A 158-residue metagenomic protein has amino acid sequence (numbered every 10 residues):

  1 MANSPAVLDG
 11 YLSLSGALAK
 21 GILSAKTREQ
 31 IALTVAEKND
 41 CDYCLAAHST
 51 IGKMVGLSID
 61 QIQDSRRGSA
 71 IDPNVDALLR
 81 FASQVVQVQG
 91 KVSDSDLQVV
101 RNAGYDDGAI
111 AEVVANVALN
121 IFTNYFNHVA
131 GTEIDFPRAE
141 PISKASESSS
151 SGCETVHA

Functional and structural regions predicted by a protein language model:
M1-A158: Hydrophobic alpha-helical segments
